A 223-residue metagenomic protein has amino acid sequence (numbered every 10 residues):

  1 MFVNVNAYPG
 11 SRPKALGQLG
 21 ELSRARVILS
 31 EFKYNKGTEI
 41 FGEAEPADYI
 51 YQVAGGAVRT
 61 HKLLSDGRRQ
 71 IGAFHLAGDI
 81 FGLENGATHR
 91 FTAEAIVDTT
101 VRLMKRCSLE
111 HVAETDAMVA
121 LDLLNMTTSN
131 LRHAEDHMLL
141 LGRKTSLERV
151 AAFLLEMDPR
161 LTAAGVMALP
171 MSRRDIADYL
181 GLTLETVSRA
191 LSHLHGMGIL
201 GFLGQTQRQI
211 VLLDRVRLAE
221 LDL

Functional and structural regions predicted by a protein language model:
M1-K36, D79-F81, G86: Cyclic nucleotide-binding regulatory module and flanking cytosolic helices
P13, T38-V97: Cyclic nucleotide-binding regulatory domains
S23-R24, I40-A44, L161: Short loop/turn motifs at secondary-structure junctions and domain boundaries
V27, A73-R132, D136: Cyclic-nucleotide recognition modules
E31, I50, F74, L103 (+2 more regions): Short aromatic/basic micro-patch
K36, A54, L76-A77, K105 (+3 more regions): A secondary-structure boundary/capping signal
E114-L184: Polybasic "coupling" helices that flank or enter modular domains
D158-L223: Phosphate-/nucleic-acid-contacting segments
